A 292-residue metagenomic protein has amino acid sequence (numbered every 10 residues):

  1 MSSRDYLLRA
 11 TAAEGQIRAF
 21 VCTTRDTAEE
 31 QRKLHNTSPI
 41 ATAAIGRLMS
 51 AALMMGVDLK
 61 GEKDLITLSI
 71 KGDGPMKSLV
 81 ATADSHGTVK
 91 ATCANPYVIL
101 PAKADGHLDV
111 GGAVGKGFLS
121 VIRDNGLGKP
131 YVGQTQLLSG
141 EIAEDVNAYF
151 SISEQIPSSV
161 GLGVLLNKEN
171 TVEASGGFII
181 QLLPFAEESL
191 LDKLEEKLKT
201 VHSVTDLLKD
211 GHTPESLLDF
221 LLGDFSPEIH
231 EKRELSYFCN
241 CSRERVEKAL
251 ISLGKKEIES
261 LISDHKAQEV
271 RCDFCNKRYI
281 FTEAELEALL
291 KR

Functional and structural regions predicted by a protein language model:
M1-E231: Interaction interfaces in information-processing and related assembly proteins
K199-R292: Cys/His-clustered metal-coordination modules, chiefly Zn-binding fingers
